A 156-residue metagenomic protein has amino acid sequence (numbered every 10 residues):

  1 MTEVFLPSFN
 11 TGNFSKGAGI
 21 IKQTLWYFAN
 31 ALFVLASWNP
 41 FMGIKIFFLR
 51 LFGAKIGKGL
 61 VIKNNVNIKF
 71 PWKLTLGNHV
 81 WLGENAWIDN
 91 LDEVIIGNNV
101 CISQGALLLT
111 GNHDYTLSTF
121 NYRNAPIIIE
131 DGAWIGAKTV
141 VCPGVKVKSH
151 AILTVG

Functional and structural regions predicted by a protein language model:
M1-A54, K58, G132: Terminal amphipathic alpha-helical/low-complexity segments used for targeting or macromolecular assembly
M1-I21, I62-N85: Short, charged N-terminal helix-start/capping segments
K58, K63-N64, K69-F70, G77-N78 (+11 more regions): Left-handed beta-helix
Y115-S118: A short acidic, helix-capping loop that chelates divalent metal ions and anchors anionic groups
F120-Y122: Extended, positively charged loop/linker patches that create polyanion-binding surfaces
